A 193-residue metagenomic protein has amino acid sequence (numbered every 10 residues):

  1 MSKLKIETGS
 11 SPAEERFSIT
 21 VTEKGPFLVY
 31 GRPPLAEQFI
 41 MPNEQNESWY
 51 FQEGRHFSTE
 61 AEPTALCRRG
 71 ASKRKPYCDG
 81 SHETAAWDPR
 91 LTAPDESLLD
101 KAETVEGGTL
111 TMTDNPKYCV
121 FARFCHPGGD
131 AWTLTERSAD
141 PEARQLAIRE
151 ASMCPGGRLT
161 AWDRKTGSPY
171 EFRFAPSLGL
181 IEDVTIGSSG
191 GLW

Functional and structural regions predicted by a protein language model:
K3-P33, Q38, R173-P176, I181-S188: Short helix-coil boundary/hinge micro-motifs
A13-E14, Q38-P63, K73, A102 (+3 more regions): Cross-family detector of peptidyl-prolyl cis-trans isomerase
E23, Q52-R68, K101-F121, A131-R149 (+3 more regions): Ferredoxin-like iron-sulfur electron-transfer modules
P26-H56, R123-H126, A131, W193: A short, structured beta-strand/loop element
F39-E44, H82-P94: Extended intrinsically disordered, low-complexity coil regions enriched in Ser, Thr, Gly, Ala and often Pro
P63-S81: A generic structured-segment signal
K75-A86, V120-S138, R149-G167, W193: Iron-sulfur cluster-binding cysteine motifs and their immediate structural context in ferredoxin-like electron-transfer
P89-G108, P141-G156, F174-S188: Short microdomains enriched in Cys/His and/or Lys/Arg
